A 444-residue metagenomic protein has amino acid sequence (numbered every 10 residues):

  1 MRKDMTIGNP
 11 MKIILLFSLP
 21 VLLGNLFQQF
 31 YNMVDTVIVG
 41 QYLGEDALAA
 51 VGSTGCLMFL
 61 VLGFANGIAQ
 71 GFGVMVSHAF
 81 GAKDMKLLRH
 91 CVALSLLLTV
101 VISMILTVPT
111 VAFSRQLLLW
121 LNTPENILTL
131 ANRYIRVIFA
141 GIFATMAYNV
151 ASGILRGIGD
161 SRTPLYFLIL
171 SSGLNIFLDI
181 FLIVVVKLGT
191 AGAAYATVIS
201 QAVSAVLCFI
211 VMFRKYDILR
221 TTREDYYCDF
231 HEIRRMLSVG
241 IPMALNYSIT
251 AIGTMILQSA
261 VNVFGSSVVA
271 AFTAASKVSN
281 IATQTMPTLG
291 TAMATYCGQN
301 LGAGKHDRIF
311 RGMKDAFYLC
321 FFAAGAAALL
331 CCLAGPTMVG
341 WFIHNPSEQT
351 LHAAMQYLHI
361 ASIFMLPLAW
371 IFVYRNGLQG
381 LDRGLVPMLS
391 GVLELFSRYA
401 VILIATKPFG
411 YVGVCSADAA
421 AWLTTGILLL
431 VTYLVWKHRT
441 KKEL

Functional and structural regions predicted by a protein language model:
M1-S18, V76-G141, V185-I241, C297-F364 (+1 more regions): Short alpha-helical transmembrane segments in multi-pass integral membrane proteins
I7, M11-F30, V34, L57 (+8 more regions): Residue-level signal for short hydrophobic patches within transmembrane helices of multi-pass membrane transporters
L16-D35, V137, Y148, S171 (+4 more regions): Transmembrane helical elements of multi-pass membrane transporters/channels
V21, N25, V37, V74 (+16 more regions): Transmembrane alpha-helix boundary and packing residues in multipass membrane permease domains and related
N25-Q29, G63, S103, T107 (+10 more regions): Residue-level hotspots within the lipid-embedded alpha helices of multi-pass solute transporters
L26, F30-A49, L118-E125, F181-L188 (+4 more regions): Helix-terminus/linker motif at the lipid-water interface of multi-pass membrane proteins
L48-V108, T145-P164, A271-G335, L368-S390: Small-residue-rich hydrophobic transmembrane alpha-helices
A69, V137-R156, P164-S172, A193-C208 (+4 more regions): Short runs within selected transmembrane alpha-helices of multi-pass transporters and secretion channels
